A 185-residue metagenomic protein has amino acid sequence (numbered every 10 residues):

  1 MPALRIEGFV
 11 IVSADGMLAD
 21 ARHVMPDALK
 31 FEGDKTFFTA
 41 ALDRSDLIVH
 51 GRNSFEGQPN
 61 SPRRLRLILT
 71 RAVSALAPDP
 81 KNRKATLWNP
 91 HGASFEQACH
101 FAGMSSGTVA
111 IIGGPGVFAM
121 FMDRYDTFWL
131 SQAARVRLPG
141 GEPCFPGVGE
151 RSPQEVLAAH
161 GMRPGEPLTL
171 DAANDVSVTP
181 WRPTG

Functional and structural regions predicted by a protein language model:
M1-G185: Enzymes that bind and transform nitrogen-containing heteroaromatic metabolites
